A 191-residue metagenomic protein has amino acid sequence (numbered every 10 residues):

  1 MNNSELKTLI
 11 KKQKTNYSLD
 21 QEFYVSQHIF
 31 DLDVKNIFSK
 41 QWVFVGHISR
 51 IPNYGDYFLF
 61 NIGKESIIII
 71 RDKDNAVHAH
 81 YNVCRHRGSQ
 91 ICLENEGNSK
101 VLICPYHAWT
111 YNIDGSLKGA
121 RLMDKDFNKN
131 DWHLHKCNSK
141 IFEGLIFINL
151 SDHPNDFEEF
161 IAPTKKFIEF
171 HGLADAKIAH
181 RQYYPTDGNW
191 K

Functional and structural regions predicted by a protein language model:
M1-A76, T110-K191: Rieske [2Fe-2S] iron-sulfur-binding subdomain
Y57, H78-Y81, V101: Residues immediately within or flanking Cys/His clusters that coordinate Zn2+ in small zinc-binding modules
R71, Y81-V83: Residue-level signal for short segments within beta-strands and strand-turn junctions of well-structured beta-sheet
Y81, S89-E94: Aspartate-rich (DDxxD/NDxxD/DxxxD) Mg2+/diphosphate-binding motifs and their adjoining helix-loop segments
C84, C104: Short cysteine-rich clusters marking metal-coordination/redox-active sites
R87-Q90, T110: Cys/His-rich metal-chelating microdomains
E94-S99, G115-G119: Short cysteine/histidine-rich zinc-coordinating motifs and their immediately flanking basic loops
